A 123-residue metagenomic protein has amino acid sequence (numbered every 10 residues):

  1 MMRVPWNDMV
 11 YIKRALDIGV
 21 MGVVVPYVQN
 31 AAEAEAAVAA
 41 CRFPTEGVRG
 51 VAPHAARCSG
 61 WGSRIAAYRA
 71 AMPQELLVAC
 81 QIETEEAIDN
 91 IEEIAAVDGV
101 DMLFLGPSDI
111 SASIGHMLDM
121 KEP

Functional and structural regions predicted by a protein language model:
M1-P123: Expand to "…catalyze enediolate/carbanion chemistry for C-C bond making/breaking, isomerization, decarboxylation
